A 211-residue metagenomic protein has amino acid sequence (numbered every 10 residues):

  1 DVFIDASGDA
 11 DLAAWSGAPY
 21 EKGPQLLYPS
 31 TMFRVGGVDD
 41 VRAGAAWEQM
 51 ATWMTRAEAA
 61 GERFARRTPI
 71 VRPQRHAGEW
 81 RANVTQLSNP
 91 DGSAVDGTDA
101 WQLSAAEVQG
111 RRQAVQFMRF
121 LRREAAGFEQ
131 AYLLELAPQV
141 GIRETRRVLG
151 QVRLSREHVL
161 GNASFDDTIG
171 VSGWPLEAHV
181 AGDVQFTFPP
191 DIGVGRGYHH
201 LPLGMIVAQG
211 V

Functional and structural regions predicted by a protein language model:
D1-V2, S7-V211: Flavin (FAD/FMN)-binding glycine-rich loop and adjacent Rossmann-like elements that form
